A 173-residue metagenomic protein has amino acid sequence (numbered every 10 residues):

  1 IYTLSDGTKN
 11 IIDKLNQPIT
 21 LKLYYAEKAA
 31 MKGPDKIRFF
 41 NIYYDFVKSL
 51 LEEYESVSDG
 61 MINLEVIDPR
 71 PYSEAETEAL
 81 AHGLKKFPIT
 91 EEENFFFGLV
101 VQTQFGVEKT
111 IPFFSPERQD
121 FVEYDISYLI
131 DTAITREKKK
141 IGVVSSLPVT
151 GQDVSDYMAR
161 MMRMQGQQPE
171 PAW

Functional and structural regions predicted by a protein language model:
I1-W173: Short, surface-exposed patches at the edges or C-terminal ends of soluble domains, predominantly
